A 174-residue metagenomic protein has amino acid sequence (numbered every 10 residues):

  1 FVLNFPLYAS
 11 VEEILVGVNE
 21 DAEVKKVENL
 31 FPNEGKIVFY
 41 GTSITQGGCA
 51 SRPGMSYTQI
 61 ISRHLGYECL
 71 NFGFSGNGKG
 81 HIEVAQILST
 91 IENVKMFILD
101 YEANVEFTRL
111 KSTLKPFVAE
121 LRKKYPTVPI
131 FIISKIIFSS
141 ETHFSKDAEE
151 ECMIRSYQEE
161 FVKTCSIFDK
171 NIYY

Functional and structural regions predicted by a protein language model:
F1-I37: N-terminal secretory targeting modules
E34-T58: Catalytic nucleophile-elbow at a beta strand-turn-alpha helix junction centered on a G-D-S/GDSL motif, marking
S51-I60, M153-F161: Short, solvent-exposed amphipathic alpha-helices that sit in or adjacent to ligand/effector-binding or catalytic
T58-L70, K163: Short helix-loop-beta junction
G66, G73, I87: Phosphate-binding active sites in nucleotide-utilizing proteins
N71-G78: Short beta->alpha junction loops
I82-Y174: Alpha-helical cap/lid subdomain in secreted, periplasmic, or secretory-pathway luminal O-acyl-processing enzymes
